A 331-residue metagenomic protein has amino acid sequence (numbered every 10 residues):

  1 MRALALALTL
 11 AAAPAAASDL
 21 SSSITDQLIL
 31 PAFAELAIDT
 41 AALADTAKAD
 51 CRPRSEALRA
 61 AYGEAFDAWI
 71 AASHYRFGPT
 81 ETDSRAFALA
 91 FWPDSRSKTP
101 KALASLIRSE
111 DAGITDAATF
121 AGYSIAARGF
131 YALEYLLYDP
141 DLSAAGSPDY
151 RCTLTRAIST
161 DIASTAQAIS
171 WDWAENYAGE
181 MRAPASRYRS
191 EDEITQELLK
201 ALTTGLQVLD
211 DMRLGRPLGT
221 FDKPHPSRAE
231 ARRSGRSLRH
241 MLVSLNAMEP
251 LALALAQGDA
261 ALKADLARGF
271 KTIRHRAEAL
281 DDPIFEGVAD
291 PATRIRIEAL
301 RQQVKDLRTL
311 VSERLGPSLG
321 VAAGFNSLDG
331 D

Functional and structural regions predicted by a protein language model:
M1-A7: Sec-dependent signal peptide recognition, specifically the positively charged N-region followed immediately by
A12-P14: N-terminal signal peptide c-region/cleavage motif recognized by signal peptidases
S18-D331: Mature extracytoplasmic or organellar-lumen-exposed domains after removal of signal/transit peptides
